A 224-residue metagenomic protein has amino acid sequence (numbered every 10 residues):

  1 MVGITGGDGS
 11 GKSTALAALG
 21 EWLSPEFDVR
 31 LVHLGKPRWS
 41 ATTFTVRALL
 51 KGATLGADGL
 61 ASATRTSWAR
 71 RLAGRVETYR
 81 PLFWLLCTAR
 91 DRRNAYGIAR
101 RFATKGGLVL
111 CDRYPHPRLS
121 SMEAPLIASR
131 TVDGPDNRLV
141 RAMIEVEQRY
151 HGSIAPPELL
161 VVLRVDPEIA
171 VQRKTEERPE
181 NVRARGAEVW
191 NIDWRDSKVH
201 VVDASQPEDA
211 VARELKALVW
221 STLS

Functional and structural regions predicted by a protein language model:
I4: Hydrophobic anchor at the beta1->P-loop junction of P-loop NTPases
G7: P-loop (Walker A) phosphate-binding loop of NTP-binding proteins
K12: Conserved lysine of the Walker
A17-E77: N-terminal phosphate/diphosphate-binding loop that engages ATP/GTP or pyrophosphate donors across diverse enzyme folds
A41-T42, P117-M122, E168-R173, V211: Switch/connector loops and helix/strand junctions flanking conserved nucleotide-binding motifs in nucleotide-processing
F83-G107: Phosphate-binding/switch loop-helix module in NTP-utilizing enzymes
G107, C111-P117, G134-I144, S153-A170: Conserved phosphate-donor/acceptor-positioning beta-strand/loop module used by diverse small-molecule
V162, P167-S224: NTP-dependent small-molecule kinase module
